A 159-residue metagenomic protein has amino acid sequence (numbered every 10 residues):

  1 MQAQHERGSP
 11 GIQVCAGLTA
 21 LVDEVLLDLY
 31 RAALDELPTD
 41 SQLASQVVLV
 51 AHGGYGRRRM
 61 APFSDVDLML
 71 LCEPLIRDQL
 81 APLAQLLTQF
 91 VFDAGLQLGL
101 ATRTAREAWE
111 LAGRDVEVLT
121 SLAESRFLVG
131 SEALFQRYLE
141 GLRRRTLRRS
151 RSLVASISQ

Functional and structural regions predicted by a protein language model:
M1-Q159: A nucleotide- and high-energy phosphate-metabolite-utilizing enzyme signature
